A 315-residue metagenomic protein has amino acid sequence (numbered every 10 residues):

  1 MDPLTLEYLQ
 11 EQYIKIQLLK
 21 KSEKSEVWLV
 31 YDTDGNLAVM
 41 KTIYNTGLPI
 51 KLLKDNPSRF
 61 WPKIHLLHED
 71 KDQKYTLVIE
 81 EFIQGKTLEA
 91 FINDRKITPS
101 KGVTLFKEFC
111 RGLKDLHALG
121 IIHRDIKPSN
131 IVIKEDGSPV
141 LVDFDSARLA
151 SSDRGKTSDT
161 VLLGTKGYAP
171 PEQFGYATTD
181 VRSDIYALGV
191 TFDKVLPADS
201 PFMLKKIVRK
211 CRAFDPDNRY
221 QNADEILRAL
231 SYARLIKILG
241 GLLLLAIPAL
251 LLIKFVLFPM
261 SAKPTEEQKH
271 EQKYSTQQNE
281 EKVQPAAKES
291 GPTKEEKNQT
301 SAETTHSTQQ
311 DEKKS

Functional and structural regions predicted by a protein language model:
Q12-K51: ATP-binding glycine-rich loop module of kinase domains
K63-T76: Short beta-strand micro-motifs within the conserved protein kinase catalytic domain, predominantly in the N-lobe
Q73-T87: Conserved short submotifs of the Hanks-type protein kinase catalytic core that shape the nucleotide-binding pocket
T87-I97: AlphaC helix of the protein kinase catalytic domain
L105-F106: Activation segment signature within eukaryotic-like protein kinase domains
L113, H117-I133: Catalytic-loop of the protein kinase fold
T157-E172: Conserved activation segment of eukaryotic-like protein kinases, specifically the C-terminal portion of the activation
R219: Conserved HRD-motif arginine in the catalytic loop of eukaryotic-like protein kinases
